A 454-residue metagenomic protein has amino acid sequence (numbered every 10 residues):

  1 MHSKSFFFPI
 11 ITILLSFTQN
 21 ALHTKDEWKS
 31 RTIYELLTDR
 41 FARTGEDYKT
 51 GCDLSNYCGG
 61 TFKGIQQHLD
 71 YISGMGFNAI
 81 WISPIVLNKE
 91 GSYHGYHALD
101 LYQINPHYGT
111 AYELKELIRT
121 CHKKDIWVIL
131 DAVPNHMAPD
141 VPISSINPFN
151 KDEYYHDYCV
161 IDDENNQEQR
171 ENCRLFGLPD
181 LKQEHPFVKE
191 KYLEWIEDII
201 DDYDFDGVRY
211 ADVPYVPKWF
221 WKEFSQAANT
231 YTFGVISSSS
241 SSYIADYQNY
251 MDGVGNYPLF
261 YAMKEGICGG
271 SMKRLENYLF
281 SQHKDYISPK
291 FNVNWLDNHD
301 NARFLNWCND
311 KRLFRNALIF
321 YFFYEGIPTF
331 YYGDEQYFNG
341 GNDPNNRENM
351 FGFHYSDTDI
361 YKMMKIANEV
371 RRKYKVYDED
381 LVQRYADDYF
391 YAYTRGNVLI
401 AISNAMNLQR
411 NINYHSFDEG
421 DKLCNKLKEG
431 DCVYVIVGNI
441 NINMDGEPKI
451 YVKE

Functional and structural regions predicted by a protein language model:
M1-F7: Bacterial N-terminal signal peptides that target proteins for export
F7-L15: Cleavable N-terminal signal peptides of Sec/SRP-targeted secreted and luminal proteins
L14, I118, H122, E194-W295 (+5 more regions): Active-site-proximal helices and loops of the catalytic beta/alpha 8
L15-E27: Bacterial Sec-dependent signal peptides at the C-terminal "C-region" and cleavage site
T24-T32, L37-Y203, W219-G234, S241-Y243: Substrate-binding/active-site clefts of carbohydrate-active enzymes
Y331-Q336: Short acidic/histidine-rich active-site segments
